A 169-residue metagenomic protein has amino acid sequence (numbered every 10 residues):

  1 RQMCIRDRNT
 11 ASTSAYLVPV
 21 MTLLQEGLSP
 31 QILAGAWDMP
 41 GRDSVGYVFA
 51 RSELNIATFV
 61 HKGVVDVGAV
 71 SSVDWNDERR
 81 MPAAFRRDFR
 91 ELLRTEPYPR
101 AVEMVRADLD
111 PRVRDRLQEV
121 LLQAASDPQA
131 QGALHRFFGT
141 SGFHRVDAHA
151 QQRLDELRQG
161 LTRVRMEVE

Functional and structural regions predicted by a protein language model:
R1-C4: Short, small-residue-biased leader/transition segments that mark boundaries at the very start of proteins
A11-S14, L54, V73-N76: Solvent-exposed loop/turn segments at secondary-structure junctions within structured extracellular/periplasmic domains
A15-F49, R79-A84: Ligand-binding cleft/hinge of the Venus flytrap
T22-Q25, T58-R86: A ligand-binding cleft/hinge motif common to bilobed small-molecule-binding domains
L93-P99: Short Pro/Gly-enriched coil loops immediately N-terminal to beta-strands
P99-V105: Small-molecule pocket liners
V105, L109-E169: An extracytoplasmic/periplasmic, membrane-proximal ligand-sensing/linker region
